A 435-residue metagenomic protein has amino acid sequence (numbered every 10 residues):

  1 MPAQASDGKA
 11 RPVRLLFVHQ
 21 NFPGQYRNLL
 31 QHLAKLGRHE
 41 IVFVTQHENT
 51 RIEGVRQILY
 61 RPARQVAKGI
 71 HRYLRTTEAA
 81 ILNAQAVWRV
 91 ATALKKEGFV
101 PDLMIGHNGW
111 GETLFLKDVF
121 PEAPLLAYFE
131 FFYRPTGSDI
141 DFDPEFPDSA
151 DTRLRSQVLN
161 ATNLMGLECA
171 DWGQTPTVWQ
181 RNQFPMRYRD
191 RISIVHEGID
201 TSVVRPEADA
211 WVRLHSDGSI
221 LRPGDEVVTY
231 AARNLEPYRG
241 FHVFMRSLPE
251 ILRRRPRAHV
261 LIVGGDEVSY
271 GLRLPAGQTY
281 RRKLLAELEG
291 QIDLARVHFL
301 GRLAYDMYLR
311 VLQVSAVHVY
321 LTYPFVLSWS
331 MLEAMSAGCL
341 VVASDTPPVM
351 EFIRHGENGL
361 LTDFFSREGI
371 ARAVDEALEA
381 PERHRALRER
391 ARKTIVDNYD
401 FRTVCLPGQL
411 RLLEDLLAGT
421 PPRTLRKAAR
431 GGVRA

Functional and structural regions predicted by a protein language model:
M1-R56, Q174, P421, L425 (+1 more regions): N-terminal subdomain of nucleotide-sugar transferases
R64-L74, E122-A161, S202-R213, R222-P223 (+2 more regions): Acceptor-binding helix/loop patch of EC 2.4 sugar-transfer enzymes, predominantly nucleotide-sugar-dependent
L82, E382-A418: A charged, aromatic-enriched C-terminal amphipathic alpha-helix characteristic of glycosyltransferases across folds
R213-R239, M245-E250, V260-L261: Conserved donor-binding/catalytic core segment of Leloir-type glycosyltransferases
V268, R273-L303: Nucleotide-activated donor-binding/catalytic signature segment of Leloir-type glycosyltransferases, i.e., the conserved
Y323: Aromatic "clamp/platform" in nucleotide-sugar-dependent glycosyltransferases that forms part of the donor/acceptor
L340-A343: Short hydrophobic beta-strand element within catalytic cores of glycosyltransferases and related nucleotide-activated
H355-G356, L360-R367, E376-E382: Conserved acidic donor-binding segment of nucleotide-sugar-dependent glycosyltransferases
